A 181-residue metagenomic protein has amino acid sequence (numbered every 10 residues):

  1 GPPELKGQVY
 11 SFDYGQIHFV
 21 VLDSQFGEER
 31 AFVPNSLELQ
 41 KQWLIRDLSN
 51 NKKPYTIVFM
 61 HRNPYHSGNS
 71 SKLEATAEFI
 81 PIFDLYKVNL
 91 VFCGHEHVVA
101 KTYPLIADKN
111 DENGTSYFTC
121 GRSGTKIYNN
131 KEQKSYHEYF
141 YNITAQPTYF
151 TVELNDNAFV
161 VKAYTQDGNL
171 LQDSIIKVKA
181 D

Functional and structural regions predicted by a protein language model:
G1-N129, Y139-I143, T151-D181: Metal-dependent phosphoester/phosphodiester hydrolase catalytic core
K131-S135: Small-residue (glycine/proline)-centered packing/hinge motifs flanked by hydrophobic/aromatic residues
